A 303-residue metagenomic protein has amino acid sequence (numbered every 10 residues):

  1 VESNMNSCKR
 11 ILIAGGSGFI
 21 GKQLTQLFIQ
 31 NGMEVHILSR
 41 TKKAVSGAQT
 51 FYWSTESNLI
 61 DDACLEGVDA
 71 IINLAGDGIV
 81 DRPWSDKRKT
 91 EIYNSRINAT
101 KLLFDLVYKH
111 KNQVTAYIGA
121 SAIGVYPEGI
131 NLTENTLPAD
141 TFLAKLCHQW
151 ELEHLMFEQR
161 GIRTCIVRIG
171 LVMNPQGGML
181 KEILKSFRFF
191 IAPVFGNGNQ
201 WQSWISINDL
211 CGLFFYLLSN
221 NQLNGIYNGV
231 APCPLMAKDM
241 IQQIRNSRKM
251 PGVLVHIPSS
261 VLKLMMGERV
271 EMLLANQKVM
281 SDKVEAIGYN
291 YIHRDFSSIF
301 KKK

Functional and structural regions predicted by a protein language model:
I11-N31: N-terminal Rossmann NAD(P)H-binding glycine-rich loop of SDR-like oxidoreductase domains
T50-L102: NAD(P)H-binding glycine-rich loop region in Rossmannoid oxidoreductase-like domains and their noncatalytic homologs
K101-T141: Conserved Rossmann-fold NAD(P)-dependent oxidoreductase catalytic core, especially the SDR/UDP-sugar
S121, L152-P175: Conserved beta-loop-beta element that borders a ligand/cofactor-binding pocket
H148, I162, M173-E182, L217-Y227: Glycine/proline-rich active-site loop of Rossmann-fold NAD(P)-dependent oxidoreductases
L184-A192, Q200-P234: Alpha-helical substrate-binding/gating segment
N220-E268, K301: Mid/C-terminal beta-alpha module of Rossmann-like enzyme folds, strongest in SDR-family dehydrogenases/epimerases
E271-K303: C-terminal amphipathic/interface module of NAD(P)-dependent oxidoreductases and related NAD-binding regulators
